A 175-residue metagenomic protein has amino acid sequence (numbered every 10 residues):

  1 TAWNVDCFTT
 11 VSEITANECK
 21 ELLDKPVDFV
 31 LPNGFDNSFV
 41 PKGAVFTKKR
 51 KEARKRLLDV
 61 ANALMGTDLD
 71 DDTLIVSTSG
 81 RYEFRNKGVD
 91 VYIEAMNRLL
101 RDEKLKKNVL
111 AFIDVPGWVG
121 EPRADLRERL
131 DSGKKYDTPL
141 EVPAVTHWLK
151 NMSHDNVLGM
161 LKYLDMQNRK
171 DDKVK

Functional and structural regions predicted by a protein language model:
T1-K175: Catalytic cores of carbohydrate-active enzymes across secretory and cytosolic contexts
